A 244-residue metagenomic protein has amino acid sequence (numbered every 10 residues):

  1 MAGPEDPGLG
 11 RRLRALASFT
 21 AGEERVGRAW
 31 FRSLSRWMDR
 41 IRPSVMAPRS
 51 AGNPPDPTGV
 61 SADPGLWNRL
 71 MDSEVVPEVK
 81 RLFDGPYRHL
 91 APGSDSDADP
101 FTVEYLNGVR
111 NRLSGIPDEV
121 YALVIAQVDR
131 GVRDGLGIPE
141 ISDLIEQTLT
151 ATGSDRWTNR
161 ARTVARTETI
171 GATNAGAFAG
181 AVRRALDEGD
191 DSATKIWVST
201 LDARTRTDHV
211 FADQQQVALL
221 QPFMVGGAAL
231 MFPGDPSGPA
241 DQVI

Functional and structural regions predicted by a protein language model:
M1-D155, R160: N-terminal leader/targeting and assembly helices and adjacent pre-domain segments
N159-I244: Acidic, glycine-rich two-metal-ion catalytic cores of nucleic acid-processing enzymes
